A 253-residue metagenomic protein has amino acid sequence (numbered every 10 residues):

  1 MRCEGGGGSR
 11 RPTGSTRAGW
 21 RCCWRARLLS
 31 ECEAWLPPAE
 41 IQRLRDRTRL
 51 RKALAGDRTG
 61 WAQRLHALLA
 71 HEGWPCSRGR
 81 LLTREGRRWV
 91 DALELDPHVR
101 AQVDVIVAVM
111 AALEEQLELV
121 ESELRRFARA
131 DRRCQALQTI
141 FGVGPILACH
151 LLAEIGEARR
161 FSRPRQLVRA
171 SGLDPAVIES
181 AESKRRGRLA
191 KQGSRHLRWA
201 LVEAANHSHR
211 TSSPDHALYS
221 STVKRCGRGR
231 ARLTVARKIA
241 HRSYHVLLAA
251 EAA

Functional and structural regions predicted by a protein language model:
M1-A253: A detector of single, family-specific signature residues that are central to catalytic or substrate-handling motifs
